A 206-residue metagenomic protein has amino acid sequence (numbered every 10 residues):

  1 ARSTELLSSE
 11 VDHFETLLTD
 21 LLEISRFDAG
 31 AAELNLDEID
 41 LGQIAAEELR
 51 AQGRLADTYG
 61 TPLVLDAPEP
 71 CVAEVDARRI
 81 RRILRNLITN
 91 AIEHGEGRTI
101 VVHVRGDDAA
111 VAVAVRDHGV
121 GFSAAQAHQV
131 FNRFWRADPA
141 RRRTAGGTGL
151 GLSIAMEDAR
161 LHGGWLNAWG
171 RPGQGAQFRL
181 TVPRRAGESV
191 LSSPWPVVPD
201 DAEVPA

Functional and structural regions predicted by a protein language model:
S9-F14: Short alpha-helical segment of the dimerization/phosphotransfer core of two-component systems
G30, L55-V64: Short conserved segments within the C-terminal catalytic ATPase subdomain
N35-D40, P62-C71: Conserved catalytic submotifs in the C-terminal HATPase_c
A91-I92: Short helix-loop "hinge" at the ATP-lid/N-box region of the Bergerat-fold HATPase_c
T99-A109: Short beta-strand/loop element within the Bergerat-fold HATPase_c
F122-F134, W195: Short conserved segment of the HATPase_c
